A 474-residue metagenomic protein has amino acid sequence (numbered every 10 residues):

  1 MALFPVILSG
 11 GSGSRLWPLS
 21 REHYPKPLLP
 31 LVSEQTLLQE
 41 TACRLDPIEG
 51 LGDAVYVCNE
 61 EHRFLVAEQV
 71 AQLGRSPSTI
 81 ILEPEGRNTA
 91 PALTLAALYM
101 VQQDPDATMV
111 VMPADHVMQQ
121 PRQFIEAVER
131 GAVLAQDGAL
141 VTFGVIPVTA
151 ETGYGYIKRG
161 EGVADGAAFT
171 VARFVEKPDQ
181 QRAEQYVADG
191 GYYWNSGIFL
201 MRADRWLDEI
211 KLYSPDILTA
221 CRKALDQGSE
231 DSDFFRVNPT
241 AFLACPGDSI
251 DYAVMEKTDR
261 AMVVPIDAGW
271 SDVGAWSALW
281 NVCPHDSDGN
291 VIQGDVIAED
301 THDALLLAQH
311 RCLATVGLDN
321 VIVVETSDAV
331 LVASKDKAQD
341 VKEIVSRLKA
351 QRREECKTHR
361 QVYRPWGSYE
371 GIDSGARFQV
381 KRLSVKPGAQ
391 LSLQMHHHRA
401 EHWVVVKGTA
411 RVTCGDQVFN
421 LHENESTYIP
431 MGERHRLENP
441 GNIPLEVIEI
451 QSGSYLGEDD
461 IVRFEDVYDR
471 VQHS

Functional and structural regions predicted by a protein language model:
M1, L8, R21, P47-E49 (+12 more regions): Solvent-exposed alpha-helices and their adjacent loops that cap or buttress functional pockets in soluble metabolic
M1-I7, S14-P25, P30-P113, V117-Q123 (+3 more regions): Conserved N-terminal catalytic core of the sugar/cofactor nucleotidyltransferase
G10, N59-E60, P84, M112-A114 (+13 more regions): Fold-independent oxyanion-binding glycine-rich loops and adjacent beta-strand/coil segments at enzyme active sites
L51-V55, A172, A329: Short active-site oxyanion
G86-P91, T149-E151, Q180-R182, W270-S271 (+1 more regions): A short acidic, often aromatic-flanked loop/helix-cap motif at beta-alpha or helix-coil junctions that lines enzyme
Q120-A244, M262: Conserved core of the sugar-phosphate nucleotidyltransferase
R205-V404, T409-Y428, E433-H435, N439-P440 (+3 more regions): Left-handed beta-helix
V447: Noncatalytic nucleic-acid binding interfaces
